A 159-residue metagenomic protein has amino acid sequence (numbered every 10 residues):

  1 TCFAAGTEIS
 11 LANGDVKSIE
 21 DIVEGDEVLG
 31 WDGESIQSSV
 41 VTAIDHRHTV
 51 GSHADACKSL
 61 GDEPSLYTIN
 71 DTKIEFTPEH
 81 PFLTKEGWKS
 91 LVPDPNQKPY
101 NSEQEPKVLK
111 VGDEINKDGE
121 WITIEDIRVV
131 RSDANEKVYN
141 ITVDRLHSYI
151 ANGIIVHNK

Functional and structural regions predicted by a protein language model:
T1-K159: HINT superfamily self-processing domains
